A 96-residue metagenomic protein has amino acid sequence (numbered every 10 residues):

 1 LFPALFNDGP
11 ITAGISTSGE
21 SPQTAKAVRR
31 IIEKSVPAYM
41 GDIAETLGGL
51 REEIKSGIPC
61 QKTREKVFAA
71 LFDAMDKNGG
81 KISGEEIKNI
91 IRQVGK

Functional and structural regions predicted by a protein language model:
L1-E20: Rossmann-fold NAD(P)-binding glycine/threonine-rich loop
G19-K96: An accessory alpha-helical subdomain
